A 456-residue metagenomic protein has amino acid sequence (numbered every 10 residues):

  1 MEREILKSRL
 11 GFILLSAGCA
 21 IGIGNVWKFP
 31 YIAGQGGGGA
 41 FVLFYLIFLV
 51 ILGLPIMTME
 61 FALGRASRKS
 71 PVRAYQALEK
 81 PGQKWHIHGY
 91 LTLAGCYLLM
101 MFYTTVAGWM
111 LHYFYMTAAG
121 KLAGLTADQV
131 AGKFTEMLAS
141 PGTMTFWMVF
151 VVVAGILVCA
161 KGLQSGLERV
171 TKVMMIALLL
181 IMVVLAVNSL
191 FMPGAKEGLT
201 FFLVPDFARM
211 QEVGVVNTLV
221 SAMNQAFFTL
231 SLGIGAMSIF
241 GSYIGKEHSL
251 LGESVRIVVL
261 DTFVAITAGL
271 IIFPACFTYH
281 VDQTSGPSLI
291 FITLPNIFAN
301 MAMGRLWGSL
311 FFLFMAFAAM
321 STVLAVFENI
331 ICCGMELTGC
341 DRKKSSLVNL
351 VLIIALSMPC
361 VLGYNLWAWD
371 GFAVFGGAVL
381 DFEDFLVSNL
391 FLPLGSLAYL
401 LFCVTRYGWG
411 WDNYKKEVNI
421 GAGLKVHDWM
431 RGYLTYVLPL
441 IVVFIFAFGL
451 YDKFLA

Functional and structural regions predicted by a protein language model:
M1-W27, I56-F61, R65-L78, G82-I87 (+2 more regions): Membrane-interface "cap" regions at the ends of multi-pass membrane proteins
E2-L6, E168, K172-M320, L324 (+2 more regions): Membrane-embedded translocation segments of transport machinery
R3-E4, I32-G36, A66-L91, T104-Q164 (+5 more regions): Inter-helical loop and helix-membrane interface segments of multi-pass membrane transporters/permeases
I5-S16, F41-F44, K84-Y97, T145-V151 (+6 more regions): Select transmembrane alpha-helical segments in multipass membrane proteins
G11-F48, G235-G241, L251-V255, V259-L260: Transmembrane helix-boundary motif of multi-pass solute transporters/channels
I32-G36, K84-M100, T135-M137, F150-M174 (+3 more regions): Membrane-water interface regions at transmembrane-helix termini and the short interhelical loops of multi-pass membrane
M320-A325, S346-C360, Y364-N365, D381-K416: Hydrophobic alpha-helical segments of multi-pass membrane transport proteins
F372-L401, G423-A456: A generic transmembrane alpha-helix motif of multi-pass inner-membrane proteins
